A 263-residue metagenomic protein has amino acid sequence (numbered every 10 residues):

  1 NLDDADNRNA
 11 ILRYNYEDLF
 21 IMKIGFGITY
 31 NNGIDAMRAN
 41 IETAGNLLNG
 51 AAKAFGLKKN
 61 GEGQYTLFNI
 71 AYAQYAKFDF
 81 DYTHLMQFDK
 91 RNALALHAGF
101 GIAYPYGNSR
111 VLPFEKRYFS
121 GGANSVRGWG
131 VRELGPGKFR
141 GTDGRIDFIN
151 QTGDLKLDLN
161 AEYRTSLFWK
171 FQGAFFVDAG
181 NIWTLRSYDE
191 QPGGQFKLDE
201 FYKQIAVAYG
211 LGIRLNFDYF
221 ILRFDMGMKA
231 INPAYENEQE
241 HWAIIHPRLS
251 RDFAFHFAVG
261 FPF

Functional and structural regions predicted by a protein language model:
N1-T165, F175-L198: C-terminal outer-membrane beta-barrel translocator/porin domains of Gram-negative envelope proteins and their
N32-I34, D89-A93, F168-K170, F217-I221 (+1 more regions): Strand-connecting loop/turn motifs
R38-N40, A208, H256: Secondary-structure boundary/capping motif
G50-A52, I146, Y188-A206, N237-R248 (+1 more regions): Outer-membrane beta-barrel domain signature, especially the mid-to-C-terminal portions of large Gram-negative OMP
N160-E162, A206-R214: Short glycine-rich, acidic/polar surface loops and turns
F171-F176, I221-G227: Conserved active-site loop/cleft motifs that coordinate metal ions or position small ligands
A179-F196, Y219, G227-I245, F261-F263: C-terminal beta-signal and adjacent terminal beta-strands/loops of Gram-negative outer-membrane beta-barrel proteins
L215-F220, L249-F263: Outer-membrane beta-barrel "beta-signal"
